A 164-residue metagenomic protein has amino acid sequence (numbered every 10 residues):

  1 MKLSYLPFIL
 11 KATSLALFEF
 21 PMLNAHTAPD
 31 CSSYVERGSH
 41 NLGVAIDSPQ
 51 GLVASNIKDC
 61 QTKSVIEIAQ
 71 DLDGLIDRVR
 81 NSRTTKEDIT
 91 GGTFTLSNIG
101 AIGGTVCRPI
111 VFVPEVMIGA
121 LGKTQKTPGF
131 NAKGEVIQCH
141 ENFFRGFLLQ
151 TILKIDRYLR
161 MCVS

Functional and structural regions predicted by a protein language model:
M1-S164: C-terminal catalytic/motor cores of large multi-domain enzyme assemblies
